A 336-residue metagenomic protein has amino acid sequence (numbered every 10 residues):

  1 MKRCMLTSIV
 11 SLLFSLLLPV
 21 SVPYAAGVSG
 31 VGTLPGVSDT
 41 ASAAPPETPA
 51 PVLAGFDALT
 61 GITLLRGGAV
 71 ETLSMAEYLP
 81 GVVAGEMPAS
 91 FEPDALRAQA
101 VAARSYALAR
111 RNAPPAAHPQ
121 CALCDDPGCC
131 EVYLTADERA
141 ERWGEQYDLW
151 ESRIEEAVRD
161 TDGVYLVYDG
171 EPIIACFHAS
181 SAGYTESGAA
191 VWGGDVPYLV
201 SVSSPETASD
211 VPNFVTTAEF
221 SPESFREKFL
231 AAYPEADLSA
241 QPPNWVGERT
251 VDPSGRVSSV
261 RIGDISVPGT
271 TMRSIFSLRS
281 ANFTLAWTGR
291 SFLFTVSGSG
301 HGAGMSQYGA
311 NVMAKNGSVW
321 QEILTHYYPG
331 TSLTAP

Functional and structural regions predicted by a protein language model:
M1-P336: Conserved, single-site charged/polar hotspot
